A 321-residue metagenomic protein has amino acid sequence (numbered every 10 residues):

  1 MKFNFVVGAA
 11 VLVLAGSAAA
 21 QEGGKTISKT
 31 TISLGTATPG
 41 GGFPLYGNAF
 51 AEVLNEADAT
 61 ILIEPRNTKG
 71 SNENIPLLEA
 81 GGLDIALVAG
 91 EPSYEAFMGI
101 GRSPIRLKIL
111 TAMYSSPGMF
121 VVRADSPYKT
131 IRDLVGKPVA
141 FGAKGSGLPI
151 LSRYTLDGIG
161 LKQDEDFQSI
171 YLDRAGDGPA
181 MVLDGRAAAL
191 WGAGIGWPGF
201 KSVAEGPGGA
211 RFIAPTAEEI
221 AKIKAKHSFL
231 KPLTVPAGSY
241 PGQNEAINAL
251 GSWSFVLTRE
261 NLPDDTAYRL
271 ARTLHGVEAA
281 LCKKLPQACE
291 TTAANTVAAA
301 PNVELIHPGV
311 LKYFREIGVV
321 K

Functional and structural regions predicted by a protein language model:
M1-T30: Short, low-complexity disordered leader/linker segments with a strong preference for bacterial N-terminal type II
Q21-A89: N-terminal (or domain-start) structured segment
T31-A57, I61, S116-D184, A279 (+2 more regions): Bilobed "Venus flytrap"/periplasmic-binding protein-like clamshell domains and structurally analogous long
G90-P92, I100-G101, S126-P127, Q163-L262: Pocket-lining segment of extracytoplasmic ligand-binding domains
I105-Y114: Short beta-strand-centered segments that line the small-molecule binding cleft or hinge of alpha/beta clamshell
M113-P117, L250-G251: Short, solvent-exposed loop/turn segments at the edges of secondary structure
F141-T155, L230-A299: Ligand-binding clefts/hinges and TM-proximal coupling segments of bilobed small-molecule sensing domains
D177, D184, G194-F212, K222-F229 (+1 more regions): An extracytoplasmic/periplasmic, membrane-proximal ligand-sensing/linker region
